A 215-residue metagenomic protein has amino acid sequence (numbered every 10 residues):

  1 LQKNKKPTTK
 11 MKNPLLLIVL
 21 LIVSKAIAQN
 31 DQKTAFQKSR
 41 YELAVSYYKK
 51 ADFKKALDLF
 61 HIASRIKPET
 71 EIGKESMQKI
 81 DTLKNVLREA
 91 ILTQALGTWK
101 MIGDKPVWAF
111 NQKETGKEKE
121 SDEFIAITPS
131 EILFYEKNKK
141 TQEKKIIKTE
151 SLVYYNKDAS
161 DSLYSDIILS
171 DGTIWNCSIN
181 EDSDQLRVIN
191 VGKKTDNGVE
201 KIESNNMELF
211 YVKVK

Functional and structural regions predicted by a protein language model:
L1-K33: Bacterial Sec-dependent N-terminal signal peptides
Q29-R88: Alpha-helical protein-protein interaction scaffolds
T34, D104-K113, P129-D196: Contiguous, well-ordered beta-strand patches that form the walls/edges of small beta-barrel/beta-sandwich domains
K84-K100: N-terminal helix-cap/turn-to-beta initiation motif at the start of protein domains
K113-G116, V199-K201: Short consensus segments that form the blades of beta-propeller domains, in both extracellular/periplasmic
D122-F124: Short, surface-exposed charged micro-motifs
I189-K215: Edge beta-strand at a domain terminus
